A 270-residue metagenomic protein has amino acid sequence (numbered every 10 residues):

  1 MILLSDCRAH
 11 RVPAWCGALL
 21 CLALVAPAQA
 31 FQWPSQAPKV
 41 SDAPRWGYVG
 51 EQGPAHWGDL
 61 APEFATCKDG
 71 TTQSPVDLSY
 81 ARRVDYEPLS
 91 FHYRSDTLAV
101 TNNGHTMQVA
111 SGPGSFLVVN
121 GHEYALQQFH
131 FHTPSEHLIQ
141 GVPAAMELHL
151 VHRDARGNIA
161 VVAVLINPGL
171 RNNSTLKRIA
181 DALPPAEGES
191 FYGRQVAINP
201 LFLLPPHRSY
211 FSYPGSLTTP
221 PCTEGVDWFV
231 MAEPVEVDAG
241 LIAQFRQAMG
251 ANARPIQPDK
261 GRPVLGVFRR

Functional and structural regions predicted by a protein language model:
I2-C7, A28-R270: Alpha-carbonic anhydrase
R8-P13: Intrinsically disordered, low-complexity terminal tails and inter-domain linkers enriched for S/T/G/P/D/E
W15-A26: Bacterial N-terminal signal peptides
